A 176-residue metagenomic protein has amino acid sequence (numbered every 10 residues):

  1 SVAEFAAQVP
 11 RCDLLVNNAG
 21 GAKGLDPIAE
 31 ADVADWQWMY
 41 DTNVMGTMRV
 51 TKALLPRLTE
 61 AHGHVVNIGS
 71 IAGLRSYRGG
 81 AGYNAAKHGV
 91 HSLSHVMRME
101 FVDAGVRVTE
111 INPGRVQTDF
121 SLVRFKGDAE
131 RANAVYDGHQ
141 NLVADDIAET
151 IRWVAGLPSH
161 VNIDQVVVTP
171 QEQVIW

Functional and structural regions predicted by a protein language model:
S1-C12, V154: Conserved amphipathic alpha-helix within the SDR
D26-I28, D35-Q37: Substrate-binding pocket helix/loop in short-chain dehydrogenase/reductase
A29, R75-A81: Active-site loop immediately N-terminal to the catalytic Tyr-X3-Lys motif of short-chain dehydrogenase/reductase
T51, A86: Active-site helix of classical SDR
S70: Residue(s) in the substrate-gating loop at a strand-loop-helix junction that position the organic substrate next
R75, V96-V106: Active-site-adjacent segment of SDR/Rossmann-fold oxidoreductases
E110-I111, A129-W176: C-terminal helical subdomain
